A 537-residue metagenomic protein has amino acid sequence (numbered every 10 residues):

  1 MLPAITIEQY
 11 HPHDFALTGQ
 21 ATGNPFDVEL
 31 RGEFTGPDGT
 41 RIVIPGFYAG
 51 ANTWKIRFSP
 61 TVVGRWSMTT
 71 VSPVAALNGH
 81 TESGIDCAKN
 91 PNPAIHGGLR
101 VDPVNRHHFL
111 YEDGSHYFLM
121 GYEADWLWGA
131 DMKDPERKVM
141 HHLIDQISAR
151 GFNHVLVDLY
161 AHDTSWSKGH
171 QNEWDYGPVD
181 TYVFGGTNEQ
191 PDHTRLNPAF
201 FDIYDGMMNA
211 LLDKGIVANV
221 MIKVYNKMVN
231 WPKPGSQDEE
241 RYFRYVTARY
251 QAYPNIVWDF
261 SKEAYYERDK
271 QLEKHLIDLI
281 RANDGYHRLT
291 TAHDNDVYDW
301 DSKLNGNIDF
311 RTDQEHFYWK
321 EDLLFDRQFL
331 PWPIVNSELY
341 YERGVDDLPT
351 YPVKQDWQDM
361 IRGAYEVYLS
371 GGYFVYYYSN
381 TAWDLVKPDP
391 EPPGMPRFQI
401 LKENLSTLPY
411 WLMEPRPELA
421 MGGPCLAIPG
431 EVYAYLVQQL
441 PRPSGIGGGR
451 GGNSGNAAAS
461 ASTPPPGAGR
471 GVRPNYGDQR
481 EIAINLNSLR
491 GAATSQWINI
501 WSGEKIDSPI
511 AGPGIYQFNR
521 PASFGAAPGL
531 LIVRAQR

Functional and structural regions predicted by a protein language model:
M1-D38, I44-P45, S83-P91, G98 (+1 more regions): Non-catalytic, glycine-rich low-complexity segments
L2, F26, R343-G344, D356-P509 (+1 more regions): Aromatic- and carboxylate-lined catalytic core of secreted/periplasmic carbohydrate-active enzymes
E33, T40-R106: Extended acidic/polar, glycine-enriched regions that form or flank non-catalytic beta-rich accessory modules
E33-T40, I498-E504: Change "in extracellular beta-sheet-rich domains … of secreted and cell-surface proteins" to "in beta-sheet-rich domains
T40-R41, H108, H116, V432 (+1 more regions): Short, solvent-exposed loop/turn motifs
G46-Y48, S508-G512: Short beta-strand segments within Ig-like beta-sandwich modules, predominantly Fibronectin type-III
I95-G98, D102-E112, H116-F310, Q314-E321: Active-site mouth of glycoside hydrolases
H287, L304-V386: Catalytic-core region of carbohydrate-active enzymes that cleave or remodel glycosidic bonds
